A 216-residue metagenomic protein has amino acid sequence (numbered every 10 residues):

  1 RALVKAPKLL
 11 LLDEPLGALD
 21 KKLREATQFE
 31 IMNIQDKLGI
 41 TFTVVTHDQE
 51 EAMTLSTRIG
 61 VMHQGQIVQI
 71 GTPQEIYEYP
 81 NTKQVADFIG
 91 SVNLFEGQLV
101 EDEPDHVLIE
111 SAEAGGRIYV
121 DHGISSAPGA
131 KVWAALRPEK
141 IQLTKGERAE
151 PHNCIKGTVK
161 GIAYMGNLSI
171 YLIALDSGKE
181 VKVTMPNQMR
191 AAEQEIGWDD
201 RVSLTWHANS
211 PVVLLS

Functional and structural regions predicted by a protein language model:
R1-D87: ABC ATPase nucleotide-binding domains
L12, Q35, M53, G60 (+4 more regions): A generic structural signal for ordered secondary structure
V92, D102-S216: Non-catalytic connector elements of ABC transporters
G97: Short beta-strand-centered aromatic/proline hotspots
